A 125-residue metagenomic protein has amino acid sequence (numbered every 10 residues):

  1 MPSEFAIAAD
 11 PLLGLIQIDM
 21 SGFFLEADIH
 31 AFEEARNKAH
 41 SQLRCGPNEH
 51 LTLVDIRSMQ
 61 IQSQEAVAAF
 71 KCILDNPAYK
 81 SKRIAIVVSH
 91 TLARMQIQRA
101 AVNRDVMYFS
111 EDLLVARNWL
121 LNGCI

Functional and structural regions predicted by a protein language model:
M1-I125: Amphipathic, Lys/Arg-enriched alpha-helical "gate/interface" segment within cytosolic domains that mediates
